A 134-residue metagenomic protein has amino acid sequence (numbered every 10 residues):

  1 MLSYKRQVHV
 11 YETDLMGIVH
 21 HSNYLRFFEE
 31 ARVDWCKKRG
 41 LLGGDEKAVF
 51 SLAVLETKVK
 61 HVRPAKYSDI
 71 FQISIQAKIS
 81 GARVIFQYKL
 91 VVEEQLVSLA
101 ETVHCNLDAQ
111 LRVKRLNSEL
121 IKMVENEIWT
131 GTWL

Functional and structural regions predicted by a protein language model:
M1-L55, A109-L134: Hot-dog-fold acyl-thioester-processing enzymes
L2-Y4, E56, H61-Y67, K78-L134: HotDog/MaoC-like acyl-thioester-processing domains
